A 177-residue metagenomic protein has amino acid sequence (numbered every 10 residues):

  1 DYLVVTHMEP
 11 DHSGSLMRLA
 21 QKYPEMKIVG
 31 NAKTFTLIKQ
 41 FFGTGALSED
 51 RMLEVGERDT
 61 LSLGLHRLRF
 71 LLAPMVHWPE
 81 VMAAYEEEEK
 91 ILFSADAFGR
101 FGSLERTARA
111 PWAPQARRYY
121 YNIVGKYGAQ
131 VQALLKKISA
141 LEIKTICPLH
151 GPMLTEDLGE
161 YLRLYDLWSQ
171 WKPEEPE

Functional and structural regions predicted by a protein language model:
D1-I28: Active-site metal-binding motif and surrounding structural segment of the metallo-beta-lactamase
T6, N31, L149: Conserved residues at the C-terminal ends of beta-strands
L16-R18, F41-G43, R106, G159-E160: Short amphipathic alpha-helical segments
Q21, A46-L47, P79, E160-L164: Active-site loop-helix segments enriched in His/Asp/Glu that coordinate and activate a nucleophilic water at divalent
Y23, F42, L141-E142: A structural signal for short coil/turn segments at secondary-structure junctions
V29-V81, Y127-L135: Metallo-beta-lactamase
R67-E156: Metallo-beta-lactamase
T145-P176: Terminal amphipathic helices with adjacent charged low-complexity linkers/tails
